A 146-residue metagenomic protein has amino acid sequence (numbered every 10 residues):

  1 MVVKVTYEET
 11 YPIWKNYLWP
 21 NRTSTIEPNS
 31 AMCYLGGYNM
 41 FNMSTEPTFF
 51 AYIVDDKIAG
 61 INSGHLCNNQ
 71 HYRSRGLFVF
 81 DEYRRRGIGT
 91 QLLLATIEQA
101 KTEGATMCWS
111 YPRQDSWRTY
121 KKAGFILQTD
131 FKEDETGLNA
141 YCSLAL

Functional and structural regions predicted by a protein language model:
M1-I13: A short beta-loop-alpha structural element at the N-terminal edge of CoA-dependent acyl/N-acetyltransferase catalytic
W14, Y120-K121, F125: Conserved active-site tyrosine of GNAT-family acetyltransferases
W14-F49, I53: Active-site rim helix/loop that mediates acceptor-substrate recognition in acyltransferases
A51, K57-H65, R73-F78: Conserved beta-strand in the GNAT
L66-R75, R84, D134-L138: A conserved beta-turn-beta hairpin within the catalytic core of GNAT-like acetyltransferases that forms part
V79, R85-E98: Conserved acetyl-CoA-binding loop-helix of GNAT-fold acetyltransferases
A100-R113: Conserved GNAT acetyl-CoA-binding A-motif
W109-Y111, I126-L144: Conserved catalytic-core motifs of GNAT/GCN5-like acyltransferases
